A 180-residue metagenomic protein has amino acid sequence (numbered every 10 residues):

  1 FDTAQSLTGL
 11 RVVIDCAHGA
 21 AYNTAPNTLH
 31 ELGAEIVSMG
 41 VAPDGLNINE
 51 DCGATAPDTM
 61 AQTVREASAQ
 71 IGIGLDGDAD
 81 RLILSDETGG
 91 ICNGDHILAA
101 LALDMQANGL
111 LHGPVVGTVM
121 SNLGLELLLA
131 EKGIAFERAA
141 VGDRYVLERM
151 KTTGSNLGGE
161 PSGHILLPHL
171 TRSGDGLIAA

Functional and structural regions predicted by a protein language model:
F1-A179: Phosphate-binding chemistry for phosphorylated carbohydrates and sugar-nucleotides
